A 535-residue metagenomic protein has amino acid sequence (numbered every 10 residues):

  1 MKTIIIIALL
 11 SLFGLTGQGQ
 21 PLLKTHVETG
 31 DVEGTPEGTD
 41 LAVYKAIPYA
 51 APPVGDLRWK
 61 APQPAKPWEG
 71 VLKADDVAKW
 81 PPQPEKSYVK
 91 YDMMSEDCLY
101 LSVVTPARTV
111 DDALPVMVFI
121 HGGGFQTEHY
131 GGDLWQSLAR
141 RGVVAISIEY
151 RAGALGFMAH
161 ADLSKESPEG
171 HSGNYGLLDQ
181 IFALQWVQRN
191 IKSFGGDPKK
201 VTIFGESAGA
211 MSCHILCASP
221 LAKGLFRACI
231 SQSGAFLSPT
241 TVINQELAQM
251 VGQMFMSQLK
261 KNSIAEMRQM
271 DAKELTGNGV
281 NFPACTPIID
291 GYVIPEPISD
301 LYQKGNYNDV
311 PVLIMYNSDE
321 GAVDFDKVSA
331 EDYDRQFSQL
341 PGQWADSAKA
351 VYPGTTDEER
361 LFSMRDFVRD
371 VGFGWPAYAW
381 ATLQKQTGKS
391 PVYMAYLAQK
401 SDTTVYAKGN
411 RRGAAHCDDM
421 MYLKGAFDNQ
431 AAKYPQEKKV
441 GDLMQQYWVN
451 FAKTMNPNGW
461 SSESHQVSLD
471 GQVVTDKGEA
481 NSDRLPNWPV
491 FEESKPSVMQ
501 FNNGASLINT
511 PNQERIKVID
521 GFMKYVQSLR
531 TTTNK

Functional and structural regions predicted by a protein language model:
M1-P21, S462-G478: Bacterial Sec-dependent N-terminal signal peptides
Q20-N174, P198, A431-M444, K453-S464 (+2 more regions): Non-catalytic accessory segments of hydrolases
T39, V43-K66, D326-P341, S468-G471 (+2 more regions): Short Gly/aromatic-enriched secondary-structure transition segments
A42, S95-L99, L178-I181, Q185 (+5 more regions): A structural signal for well-ordered alpha-helical segments within the folded catalytic domains of diverse enzymes
Q83-I264, Y292, D300-F325, K389: Serine-hydrolase-like catalytic core of hydrolytic proteins
M117, S147, I181-L184, Q188 (+12 more regions): Non-transmembrane alpha-helical segments in soluble domains of secreted/periplasmic/extracellular proteins
L237, K273-K438, T454: Substrate-gating cap/lid region and adjacent catalytic-acid/histidine neighborhood within extracellular/lumenal
W375-Y378, T382-K535: Mobile gating loops/cap/lid regions near enzyme active sites that modulate substrate access
